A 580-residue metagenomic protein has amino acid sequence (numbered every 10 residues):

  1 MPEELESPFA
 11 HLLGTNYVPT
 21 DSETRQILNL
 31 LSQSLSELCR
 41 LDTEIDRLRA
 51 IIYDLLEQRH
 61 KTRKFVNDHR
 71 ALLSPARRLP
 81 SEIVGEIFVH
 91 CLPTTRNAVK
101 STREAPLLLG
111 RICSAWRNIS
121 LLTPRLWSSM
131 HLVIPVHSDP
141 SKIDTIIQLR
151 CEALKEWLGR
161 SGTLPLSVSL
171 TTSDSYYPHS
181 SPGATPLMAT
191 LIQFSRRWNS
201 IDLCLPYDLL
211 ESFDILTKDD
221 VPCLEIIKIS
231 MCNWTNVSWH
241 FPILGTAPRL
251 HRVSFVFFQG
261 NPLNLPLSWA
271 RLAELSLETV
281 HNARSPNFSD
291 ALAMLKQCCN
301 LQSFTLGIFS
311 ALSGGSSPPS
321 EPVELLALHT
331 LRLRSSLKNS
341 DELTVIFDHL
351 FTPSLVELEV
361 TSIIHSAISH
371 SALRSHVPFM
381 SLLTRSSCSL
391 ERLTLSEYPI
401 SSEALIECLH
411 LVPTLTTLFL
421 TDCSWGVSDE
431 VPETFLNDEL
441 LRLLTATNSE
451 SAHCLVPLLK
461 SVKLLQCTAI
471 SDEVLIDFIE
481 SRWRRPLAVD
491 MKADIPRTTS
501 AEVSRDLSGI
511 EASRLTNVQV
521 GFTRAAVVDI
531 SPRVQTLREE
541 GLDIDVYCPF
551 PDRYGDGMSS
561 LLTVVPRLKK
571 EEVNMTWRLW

Functional and structural regions predicted by a protein language model:
M1-W580: Leucine-rich repeat
